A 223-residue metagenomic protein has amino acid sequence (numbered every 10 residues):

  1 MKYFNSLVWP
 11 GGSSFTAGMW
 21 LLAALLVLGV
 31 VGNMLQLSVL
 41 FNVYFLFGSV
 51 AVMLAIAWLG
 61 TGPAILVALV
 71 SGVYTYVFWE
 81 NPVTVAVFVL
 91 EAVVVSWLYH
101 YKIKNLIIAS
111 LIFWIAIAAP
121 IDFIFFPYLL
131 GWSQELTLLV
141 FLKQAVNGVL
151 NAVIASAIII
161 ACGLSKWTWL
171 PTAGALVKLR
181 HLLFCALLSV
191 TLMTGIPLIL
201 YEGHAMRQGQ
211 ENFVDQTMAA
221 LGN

Functional and structural regions predicted by a protein language model:
K2-L35, W58-W132, A152-L164, T168 (+1 more regions): Short helix-perturbing small/polar motifs within transmembrane alpha-helices
V39-V43, I124-V149, K166-G174: Alpha-helical transmembrane segments and their interfaces in multipass membrane proteins
N42-L59: Loop-to-helix transition at the N-terminal end of transmembrane alpha-helices
Y44-F45, S49, E80-F88, L139-L150: Alpha-helical transmembrane segments of polytopic membrane proteins
L136, V140, H204-N223: Juxtamembrane membrane-water interface segments immediately C-terminal to a transmembrane helix
S165-L187: Alpha-helical transmembrane segments of integral membrane proteins
L179-H204: Extreme N-terminal signal-anchor transmembrane helix of membrane signaling/transducer proteins, especially in bacteria
